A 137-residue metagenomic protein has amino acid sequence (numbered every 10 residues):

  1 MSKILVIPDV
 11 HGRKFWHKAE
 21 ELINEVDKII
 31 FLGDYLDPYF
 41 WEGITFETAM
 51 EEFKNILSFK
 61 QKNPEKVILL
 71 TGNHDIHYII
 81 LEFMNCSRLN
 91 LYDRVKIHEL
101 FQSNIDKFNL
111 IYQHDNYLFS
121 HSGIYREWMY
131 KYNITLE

Functional and structural regions predicted by a protein language model:
S2-K3, E25-D27, E65-K66, F108 (+1 more regions): Short coil/turn segments at beta-strand junctions that form active-site/ligand-binding loops
K3-H11, N116-G123: Active-site-proximal beta-strand elements of phosphoester/diester hydrolases
I7, G12-K96: Core catalytic region of metal-dependent phosphoesterases/phosphodiesterases, especially metallo-beta-lactamase-like
K54-L57, Q102, L118: A broadly conserved amphipathic alpha-helix scaffold signal in soluble, globular proteins
Y92-D93, N109-E137: Active-site-proximal loop/helix segment associated with metal-binding centers of metalloenzymes
H98-Q113: Catalytic core of PPM/PP2C metal-dependent serine/threonine phosphatase domains
